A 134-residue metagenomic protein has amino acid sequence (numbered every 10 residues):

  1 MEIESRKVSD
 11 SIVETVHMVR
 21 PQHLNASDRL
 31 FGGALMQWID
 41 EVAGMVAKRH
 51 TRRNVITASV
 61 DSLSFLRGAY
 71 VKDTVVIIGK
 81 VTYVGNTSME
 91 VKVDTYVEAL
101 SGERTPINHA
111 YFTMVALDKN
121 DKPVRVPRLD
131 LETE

Functional and structural regions predicted by a protein language model:
M1-G32: Catalytic strand-loop segment that frames the active site of acyl-thioester-processing enzymes
E2-E14, Y70-V71, T82-E134: HotDog/MaoC-like acyl-thioester-processing domains
A26-R29, K48, R67-G68, R104: Short histidine-centered beta-strand/loop micro-motifs that create catalytic or ligand/metal-coordination sites
G33-R53: Active-site helix/loop of acyl-thioester processing domains in fatty-acid/polyketide metabolism, spanning hotdog-fold
V60-N86: Charged, well-structured alpha/beta interaction segments
